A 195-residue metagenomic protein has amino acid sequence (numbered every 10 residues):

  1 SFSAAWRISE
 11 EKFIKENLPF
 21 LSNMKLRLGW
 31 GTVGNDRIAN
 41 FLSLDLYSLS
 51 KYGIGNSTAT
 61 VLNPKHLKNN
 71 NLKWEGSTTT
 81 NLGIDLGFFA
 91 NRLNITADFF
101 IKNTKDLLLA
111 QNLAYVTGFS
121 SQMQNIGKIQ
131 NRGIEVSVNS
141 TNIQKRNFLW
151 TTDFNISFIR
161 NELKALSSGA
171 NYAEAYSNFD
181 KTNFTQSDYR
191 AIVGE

Functional and structural regions predicted by a protein language model:
S1-R190: Extracellular/periplasmic, surface-exposed regions of secreted and cell-surface proteins
